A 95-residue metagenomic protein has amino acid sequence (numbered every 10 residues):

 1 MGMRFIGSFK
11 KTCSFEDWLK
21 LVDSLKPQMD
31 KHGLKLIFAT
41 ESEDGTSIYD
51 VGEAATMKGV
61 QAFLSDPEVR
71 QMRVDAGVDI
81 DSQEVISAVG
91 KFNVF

Functional and structural regions predicted by a protein language model:
M1-R70, A76, I80-F95: Short S/T/G/P-rich N-terminal loop/turn motif that feeds into the first structured element of a domain
